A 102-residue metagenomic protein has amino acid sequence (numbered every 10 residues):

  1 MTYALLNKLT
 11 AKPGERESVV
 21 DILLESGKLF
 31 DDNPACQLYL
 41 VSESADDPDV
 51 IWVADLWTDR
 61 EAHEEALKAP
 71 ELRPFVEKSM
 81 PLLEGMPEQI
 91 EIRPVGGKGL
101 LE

Functional and structural regions predicted by a protein language model:
M1-Y3, P34-A35: Short, flexible segments with low predicted structural confidence
Y3-L9, L40-L67: Short, well-ordered beta-strand segments in beta-rich or mixed alpha/beta enzyme and ligand-binding folds
T10-V19: Short, surface-exposed ligand-recognition loops at beta-strand->loop->(often short) alpha-helix junctions that present
E25-Q37, L56-I90: An amphipathic, aromatic/His-enriched active-site/gating alpha helix that lines ligand/cofactor pockets
L40-D49, F75-E102: Glycine-rich beta-strand-turn "strand-cap" elements at beta-sheet edges
